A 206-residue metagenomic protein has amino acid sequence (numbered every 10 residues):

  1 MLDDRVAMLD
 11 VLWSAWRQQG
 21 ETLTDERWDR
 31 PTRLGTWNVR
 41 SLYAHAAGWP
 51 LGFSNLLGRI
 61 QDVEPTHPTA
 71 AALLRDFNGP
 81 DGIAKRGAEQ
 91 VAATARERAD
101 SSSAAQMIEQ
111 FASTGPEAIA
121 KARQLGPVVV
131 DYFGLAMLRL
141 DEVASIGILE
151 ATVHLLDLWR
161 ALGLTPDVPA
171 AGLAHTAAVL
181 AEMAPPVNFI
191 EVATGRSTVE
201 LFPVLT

Functional and structural regions predicted by a protein language model:
M1-M8, A15, T22-G35, N55-D76 (+1 more regions): Structured surface interface patches that mediate subunit assembly and partner/cofactor docking
